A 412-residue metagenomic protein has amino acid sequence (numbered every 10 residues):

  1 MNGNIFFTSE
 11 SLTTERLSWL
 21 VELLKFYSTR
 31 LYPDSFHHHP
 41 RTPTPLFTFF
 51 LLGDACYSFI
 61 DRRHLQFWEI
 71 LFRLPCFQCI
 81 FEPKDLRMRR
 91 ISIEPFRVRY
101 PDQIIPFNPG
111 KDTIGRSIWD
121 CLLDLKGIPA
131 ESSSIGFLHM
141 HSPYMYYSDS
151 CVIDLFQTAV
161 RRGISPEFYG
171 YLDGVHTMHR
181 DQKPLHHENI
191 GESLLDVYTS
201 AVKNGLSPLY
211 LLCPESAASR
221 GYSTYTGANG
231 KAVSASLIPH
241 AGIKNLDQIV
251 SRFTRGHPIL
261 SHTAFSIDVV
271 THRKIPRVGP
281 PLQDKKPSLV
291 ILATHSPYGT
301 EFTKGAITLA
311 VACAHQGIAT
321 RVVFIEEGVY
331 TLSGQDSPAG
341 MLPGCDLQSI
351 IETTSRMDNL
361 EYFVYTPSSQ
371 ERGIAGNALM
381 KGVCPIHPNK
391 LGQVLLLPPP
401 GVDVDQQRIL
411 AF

Functional and structural regions predicted by a protein language model:
M1-G3, Y27-T44, C121-I135, A159-R162 (+4 more regions): Glycine-rich phosphate/diphosphate-binding loops that line cofactor/substrate pockets in enzymes
N2-V21, G53-F59, S134-S150, P166 (+3 more regions): Short, glycine-rich nucleotide/cofactor-binding loops
T13-T44, Y146-F168, F302-V322: Histidine-anchored nucleotide/phosphate-binding helix
L23-F26, W68-F72, V152-R161, L194-N204 (+3 more regions): Short amphipathic alpha-helices and their capping/turn segments at secondary-structure boundaries
T42, T48-F50, A55-I70, G174-N189 (+1 more regions): N-terminal beta-loop-helix "entrance" segment that forms/cooperates in small-molecule cofactor or anionic ligand
L46-G53, Q78-D85, S165-D173, Y210-S216 (+2 more regions): Short internal beta-strands
H64-M88, P184-S219, P338-E371: A glycine-rich helix N-cap at a beta->alpha junction
P83, R87-P129, P214-R273, T366-F412: N-terminal glycine-rich phosphate/adenylate-binding segment common to multiple enzyme folds
